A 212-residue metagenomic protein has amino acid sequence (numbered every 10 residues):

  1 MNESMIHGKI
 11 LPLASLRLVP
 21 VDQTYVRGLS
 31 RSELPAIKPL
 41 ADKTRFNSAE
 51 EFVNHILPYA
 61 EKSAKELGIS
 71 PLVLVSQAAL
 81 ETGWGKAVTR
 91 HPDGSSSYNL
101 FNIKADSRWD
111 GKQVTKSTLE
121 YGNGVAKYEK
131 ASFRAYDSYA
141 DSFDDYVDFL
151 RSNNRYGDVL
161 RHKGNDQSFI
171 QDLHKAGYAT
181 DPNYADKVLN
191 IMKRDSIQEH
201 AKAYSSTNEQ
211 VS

Functional and structural regions predicted by a protein language model:
M1-S212: Catalytic cores of secreted/periplasmic lytic hydrolases that degrade extracellular macromolecules
